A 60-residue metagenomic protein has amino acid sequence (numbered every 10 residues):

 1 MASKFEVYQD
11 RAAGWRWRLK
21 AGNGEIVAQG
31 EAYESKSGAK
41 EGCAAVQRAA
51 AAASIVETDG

Functional and structural regions predicted by a protein language model:
M1-R16, K20-G22, A28-G30, K40 (+2 more regions): Short N-terminal "domain-start" leader segments that mark the transition from disordered tails or signal peptides into
K36: C2H2-type zinc-finger recognition helix
